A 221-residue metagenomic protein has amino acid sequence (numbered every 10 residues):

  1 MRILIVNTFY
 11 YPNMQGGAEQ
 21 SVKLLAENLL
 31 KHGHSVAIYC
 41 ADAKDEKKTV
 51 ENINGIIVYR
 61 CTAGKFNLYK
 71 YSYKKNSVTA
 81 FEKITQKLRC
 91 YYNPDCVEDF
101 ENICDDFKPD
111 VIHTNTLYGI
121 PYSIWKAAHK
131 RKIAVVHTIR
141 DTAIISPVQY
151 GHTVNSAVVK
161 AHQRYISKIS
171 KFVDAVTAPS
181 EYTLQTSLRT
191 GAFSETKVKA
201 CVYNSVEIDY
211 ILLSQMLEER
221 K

Functional and structural regions predicted by a protein language model:
M1, L213-K221: Nucleotide-sugar donor-binding and catalytic loop/hinge architecture of NDP-sugar-dependent glycosyltransferases
M1-R60: N-terminal subdomain of nucleotide-sugar transferases
I3, V111, A128-T153, V159 (+2 more regions): Active-site proximal beta-strand in glycosyltransferases
A43-F107: A conserved catalytic-core segment of Leloir-type glycosyltransferases
K44, G119, Y182-L184: Alpha-helix capping/helix-boundary segments
L68-K87, V136-K171, D209, L213: Acceptor-binding helix/loop patch of EC 2.4 sugar-transfer enzymes, predominantly nucleotide-sugar-dependent
F100-P121, I133-T138: Short N-terminal targeting/anchoring amphipathic segment
V159-V198, V206-I211: A short, active-site helix/loop in glycosyltransferases that binds the activated sugar's phosphate group
